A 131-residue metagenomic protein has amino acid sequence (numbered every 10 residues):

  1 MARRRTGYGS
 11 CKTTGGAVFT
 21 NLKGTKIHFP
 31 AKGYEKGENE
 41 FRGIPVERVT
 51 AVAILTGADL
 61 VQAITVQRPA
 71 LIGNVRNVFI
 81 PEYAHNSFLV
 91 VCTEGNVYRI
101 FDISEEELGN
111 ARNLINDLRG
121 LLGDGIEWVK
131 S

Functional and structural regions predicted by a protein language model:
M1-G43: Anionic N-terminal interaction surfaces
K36-G57: Short, well-structured hydrophobic secondary-structure segments
T50-S131: Acidic, Ser/Thr- and proline-rich intrinsically disordered linker/docking segments of eukaryotic scaffolds
